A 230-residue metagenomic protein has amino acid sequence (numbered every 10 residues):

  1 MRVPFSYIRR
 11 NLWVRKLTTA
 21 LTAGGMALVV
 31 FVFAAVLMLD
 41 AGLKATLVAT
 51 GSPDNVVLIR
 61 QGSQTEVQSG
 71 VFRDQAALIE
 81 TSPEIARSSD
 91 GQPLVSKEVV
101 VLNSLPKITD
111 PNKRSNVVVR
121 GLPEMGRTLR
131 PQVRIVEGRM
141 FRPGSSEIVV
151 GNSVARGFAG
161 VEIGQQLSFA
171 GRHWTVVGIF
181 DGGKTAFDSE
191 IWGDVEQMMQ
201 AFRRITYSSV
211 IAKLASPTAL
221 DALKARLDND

Functional and structural regions predicted by a protein language model:
M1-V32: N-terminal Sec/SRP start-transfer signal
A27, V57, E147-V149, S209-I211: Short aromatic/hydrophobic contact patches that present stacked aromatics for nucleic-acid/ligand binding
F31-V118, E137-R139, G144, Q200: Hydrophobic, regular-secondary-structure patches
T50, A86-S89, P106-R114, M140 (+1 more regions): Mechanotransmission and gating elements of multispan inner-membrane complexes involved in transport and envelope
G70, G157-G160: Short, surface-exposed secondary-structure edge patches
K113-G157: Short beta-strand boundary microenvironments
